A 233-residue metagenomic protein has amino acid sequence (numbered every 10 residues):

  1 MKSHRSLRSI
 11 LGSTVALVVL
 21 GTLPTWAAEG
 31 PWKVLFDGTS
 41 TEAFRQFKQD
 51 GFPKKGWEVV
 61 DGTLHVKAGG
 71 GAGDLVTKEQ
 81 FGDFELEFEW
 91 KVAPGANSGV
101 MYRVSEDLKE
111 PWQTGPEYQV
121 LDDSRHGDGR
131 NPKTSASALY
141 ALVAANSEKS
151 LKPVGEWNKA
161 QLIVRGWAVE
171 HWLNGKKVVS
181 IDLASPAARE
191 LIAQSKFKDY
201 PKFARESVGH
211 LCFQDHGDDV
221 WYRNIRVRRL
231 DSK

Functional and structural regions predicted by a protein language model:
M1-K2, P116: Intrinsic low-complexity/disordered segments
K2-A16, L23: Bacterial N-terminal signal peptides that target proteins for export
W26-K233: Carbohydrate-interacting regions of secretory-pathway proteins
